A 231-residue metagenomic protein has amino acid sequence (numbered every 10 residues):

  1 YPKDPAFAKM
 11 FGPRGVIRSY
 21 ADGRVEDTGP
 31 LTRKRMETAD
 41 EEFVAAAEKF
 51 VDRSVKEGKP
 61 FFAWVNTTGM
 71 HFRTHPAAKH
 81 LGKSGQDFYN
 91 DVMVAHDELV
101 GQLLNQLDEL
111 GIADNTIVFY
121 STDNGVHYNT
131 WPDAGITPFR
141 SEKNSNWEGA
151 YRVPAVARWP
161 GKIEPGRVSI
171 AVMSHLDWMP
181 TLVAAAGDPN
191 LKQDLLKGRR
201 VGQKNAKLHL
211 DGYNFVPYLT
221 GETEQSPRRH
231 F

Functional and structural regions predicted by a protein language model:
Y1-K3, E37-L81, D108-I117, E148 (+1 more regions): Active-site regions of oxyanion-processing enzymes, predominantly non-cytosolic
Y1-T32, Y128, G212: Catalytic-site neighborhoods of secreted/periplasmic enzymes that process anionic sulfate/phosphate groups
G29-E41, G82-A95: The substrate-binding groove and active-site-proximal loops of carbohydrate-active enzymes, especially glycoside
A45, K49, V94, E98-G101 (+5 more regions): Solvent-exposed, polar/charged alpha-helical surfaces in well-ordered, non-transmembrane soluble domains, broadly
A47, V51-V55, L104-L107, G111 (+3 more regions): Sec/Tat-exported extracytoplasmic proteins
P60-N66, M93-H96, V100, I117-T122 (+3 more regions): Beta-strand elements within well-structured catalytic alpha/beta cores of enzymes that handle phosphate/sulfate esters
F72-P76, L81-V92, N105-K162, S174: Histidine-centered active-site microenvironments of extracellular/periplasmic hydrolases and transferases
V126-E148, I163-R167, A171, L176-F231: C-terminal cap/loop subdomain of S1 sulfatases and analogous C-terminal strand-loop tails that border
